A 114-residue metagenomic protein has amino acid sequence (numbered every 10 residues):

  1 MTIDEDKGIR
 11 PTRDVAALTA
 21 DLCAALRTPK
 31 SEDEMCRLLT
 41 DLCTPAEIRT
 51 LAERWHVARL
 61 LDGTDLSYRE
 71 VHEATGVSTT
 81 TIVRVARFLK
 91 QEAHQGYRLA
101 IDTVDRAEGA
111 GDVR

Functional and structural regions predicted by a protein language model:
M1-P29: General nucleic-acid-binding
A17, C23-S31, M35, E47-I48 (+1 more regions): Hydrophobic/basic alpha-helical segments enriched in Actinobacteria
M35-R54, G111: Short, Lys/Arg-enriched anionic-surface-contact patches
R37, H56-R59, L99: Amphipathic alpha-helical interaction segments
L51-L66: Short, amphipathic alpha-helical "recognition" segments used to contact nucleic acids or chromatin
R69-G76, I82: Short alpha-helical "recognition helix" segments of helix-turn-helix
A86-L89, A93: DNA major-groove recognition helix of helix-turn-helix
Q95, L99-R114: Intrinsically disordered, low-complexity basic tails/linkers immediately adjacent to helix-turn-helix/homeobox/MYB/SANT
